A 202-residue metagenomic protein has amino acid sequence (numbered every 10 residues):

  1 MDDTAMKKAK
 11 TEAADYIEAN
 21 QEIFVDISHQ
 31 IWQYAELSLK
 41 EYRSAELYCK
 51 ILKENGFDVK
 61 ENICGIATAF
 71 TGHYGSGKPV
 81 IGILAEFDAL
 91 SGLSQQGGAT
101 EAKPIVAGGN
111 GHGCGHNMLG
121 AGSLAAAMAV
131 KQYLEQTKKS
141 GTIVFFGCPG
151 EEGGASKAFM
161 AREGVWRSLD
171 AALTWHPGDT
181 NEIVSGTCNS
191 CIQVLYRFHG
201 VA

Functional and structural regions predicted by a protein language model:
D3-H112, N117-G141: Acidic/His- and Gly-rich active-site-bordering loop/insert found across diverse amide/peptide-bond hydrolases
T68, L90-G92, E101-G111, N117-M118 (+1 more regions): Histidine/acidic-residue-rich, glycine-tolerant segments that coordinate divalent metal ions
